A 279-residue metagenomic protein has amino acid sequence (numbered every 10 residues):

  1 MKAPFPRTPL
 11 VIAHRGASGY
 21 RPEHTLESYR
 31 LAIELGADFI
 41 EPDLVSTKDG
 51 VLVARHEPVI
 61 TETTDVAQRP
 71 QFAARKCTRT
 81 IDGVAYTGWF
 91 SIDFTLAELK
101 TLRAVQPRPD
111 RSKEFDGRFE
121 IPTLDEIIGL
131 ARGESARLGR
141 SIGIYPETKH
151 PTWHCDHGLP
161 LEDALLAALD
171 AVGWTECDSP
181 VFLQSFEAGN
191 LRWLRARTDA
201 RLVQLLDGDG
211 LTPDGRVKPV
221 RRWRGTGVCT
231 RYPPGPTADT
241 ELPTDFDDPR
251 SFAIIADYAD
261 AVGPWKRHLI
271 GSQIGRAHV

Functional and structural regions predicted by a protein language model:
M1-H278: Phosphate-group recognition and catalysis centered on beta-loop-alpha active-site segments
